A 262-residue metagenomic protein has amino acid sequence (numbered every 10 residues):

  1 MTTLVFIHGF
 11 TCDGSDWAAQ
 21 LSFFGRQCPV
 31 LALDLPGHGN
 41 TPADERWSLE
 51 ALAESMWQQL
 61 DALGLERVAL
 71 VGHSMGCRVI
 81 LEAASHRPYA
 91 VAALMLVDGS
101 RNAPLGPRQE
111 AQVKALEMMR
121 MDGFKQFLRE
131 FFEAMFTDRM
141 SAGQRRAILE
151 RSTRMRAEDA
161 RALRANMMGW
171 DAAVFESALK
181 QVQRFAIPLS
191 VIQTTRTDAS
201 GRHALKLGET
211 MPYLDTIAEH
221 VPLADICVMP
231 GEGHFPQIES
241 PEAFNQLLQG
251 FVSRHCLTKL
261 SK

Functional and structural regions predicted by a protein language model:
T2-G9: Short beta-strand element of the alpha/beta-hydrolase
G9-C12, S74: Active-site glycine-rich loops that stabilize anionic/oxyanionic intermediates across multiple enzyme folds
D13-S15, P104: Short substrate-entry loop that stabilizes the transition state in hydrolases
S22, L31-V71, M75, S85-H86 (+2 more regions): Active-site loop/oxyanion-hole signature of alpha/beta-hydrolase fold enzymes
L81, S85, V91-G123: Flexible "cap/lid" loop of the alpha/beta hydrolase fold
L105-R108, F124-V182: Conserved alpha/beta-hydrolase catalytic His-Asp/Glu region
Q183-E232: Conserved loop-alpha-helix segment in the C-terminal half of the alpha/beta-hydrolase fold that carries the catalytic
I226-P241, N245: Catalytic histidine-centered segment of alpha/beta-hydrolase-like enzymes
